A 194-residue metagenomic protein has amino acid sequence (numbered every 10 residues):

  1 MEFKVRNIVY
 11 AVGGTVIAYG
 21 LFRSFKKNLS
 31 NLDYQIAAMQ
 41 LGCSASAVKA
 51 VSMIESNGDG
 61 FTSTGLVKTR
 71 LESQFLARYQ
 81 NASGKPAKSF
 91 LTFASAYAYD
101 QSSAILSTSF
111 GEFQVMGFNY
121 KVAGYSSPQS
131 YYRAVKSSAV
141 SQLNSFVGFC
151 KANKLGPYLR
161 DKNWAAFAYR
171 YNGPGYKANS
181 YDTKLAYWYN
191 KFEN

Functional and structural regions predicted by a protein language model:
E2-S24: Single-pass alpha-helical membrane anchors
F25-N194: Catalytic glycan-binding domains that act on GlcNAc-containing polysaccharides
